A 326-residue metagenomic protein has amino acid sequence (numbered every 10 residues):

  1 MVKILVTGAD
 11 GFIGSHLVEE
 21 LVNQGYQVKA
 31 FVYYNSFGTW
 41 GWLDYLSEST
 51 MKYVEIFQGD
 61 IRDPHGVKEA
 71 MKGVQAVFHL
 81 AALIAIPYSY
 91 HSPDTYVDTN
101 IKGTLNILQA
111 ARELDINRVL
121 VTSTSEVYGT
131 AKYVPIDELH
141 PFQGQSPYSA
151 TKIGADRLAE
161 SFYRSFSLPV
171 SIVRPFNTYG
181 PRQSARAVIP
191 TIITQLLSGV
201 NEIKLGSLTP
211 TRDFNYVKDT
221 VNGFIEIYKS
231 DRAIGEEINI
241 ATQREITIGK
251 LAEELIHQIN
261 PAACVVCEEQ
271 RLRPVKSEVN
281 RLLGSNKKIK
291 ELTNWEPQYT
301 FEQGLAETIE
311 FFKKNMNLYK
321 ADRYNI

Functional and structural regions predicted by a protein language model:
M1-T178, I248, Y299, E307 (+2 more regions): N-terminal Rossmann-like NAD(P)+-binding domain of SDR-like oxidoreductases, especially those catalyzing
L17, I192, V221-Y228, A252-L255 (+2 more regions): Hydrophobic "lid"/C-terminal helical patch of Rossmann-like NAD(P)-dependent dehydrogenase/epimerase domains
E48-V54, F166-P169, I193-K204, S230 (+2 more regions): A short C-terminal helix-loop "cap" of Rossmann-like NAD(P)-dependent dehydrogenase/epimerase domains
I153, T178-T191, S198-I203, V217-K218 (+3 more regions): Glycine/proline-rich active-site loop of Rossmann-fold NAD(P)-dependent oxidoreductases
P181-R186, T209-V221, E237-H257, Q298-T300 (+1 more regions): Substrate-binding strand-loop-helix patch in Rossmann-like NAD(P)-dependent oxidoreductase/epimerase domains
S207, E236-I238, T247-E253, N260-R281 (+1 more regions): C-terminal "lid/loop" region of Rossmann-like NAD(P)-dependent oxidoreductases
V217, E237, L272-E296, E307: Conserved C-terminal active-site "lid" loop/helix of NAD(P)H-dependent oxidoreductases that clamps the redox cofactor
Y228-R232, I259, F312-M316: Short, hydrophobic alpha-helical segments
